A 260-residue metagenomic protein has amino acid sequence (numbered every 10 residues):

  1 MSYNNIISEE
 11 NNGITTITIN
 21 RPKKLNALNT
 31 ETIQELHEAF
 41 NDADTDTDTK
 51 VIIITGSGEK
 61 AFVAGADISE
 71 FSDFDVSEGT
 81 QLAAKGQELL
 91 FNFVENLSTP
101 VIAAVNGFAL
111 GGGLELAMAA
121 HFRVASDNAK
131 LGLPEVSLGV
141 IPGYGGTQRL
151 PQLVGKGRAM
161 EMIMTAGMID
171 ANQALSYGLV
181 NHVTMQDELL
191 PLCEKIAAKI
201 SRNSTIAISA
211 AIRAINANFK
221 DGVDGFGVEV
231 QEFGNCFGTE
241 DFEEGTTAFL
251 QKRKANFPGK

Functional and structural regions predicted by a protein language model:
M1-N12, D46, E59, A166-N172 (+2 more regions): C-terminal alpha-helix plus adjacent terminal tail
M1-T55, N92: Conserved CoA-thioester-binding segment of acyl-CoA-metabolizing enzymes
I17, R21, L36, I54 (+6 more regions): Terminal peptide-recognition signature
A27-T30, A64, D73, M164 (+4 more regions): Phosphate-coordinating loops and pocket residues in cytosolic domains that bind phosphorylated ligands
T32-E35, G86, L116, L189 (+1 more regions): Hydrophobic alpha-helical membrane-association signature
G56-F93, A109, D221: Glycine- (often His-adjacent) and acidic-residue-rich active-site loop that binds/positions the CoA thioester
F93-T205, T239, E243-T247, R253: Crotonase-fold acyl-CoA enzyme core
